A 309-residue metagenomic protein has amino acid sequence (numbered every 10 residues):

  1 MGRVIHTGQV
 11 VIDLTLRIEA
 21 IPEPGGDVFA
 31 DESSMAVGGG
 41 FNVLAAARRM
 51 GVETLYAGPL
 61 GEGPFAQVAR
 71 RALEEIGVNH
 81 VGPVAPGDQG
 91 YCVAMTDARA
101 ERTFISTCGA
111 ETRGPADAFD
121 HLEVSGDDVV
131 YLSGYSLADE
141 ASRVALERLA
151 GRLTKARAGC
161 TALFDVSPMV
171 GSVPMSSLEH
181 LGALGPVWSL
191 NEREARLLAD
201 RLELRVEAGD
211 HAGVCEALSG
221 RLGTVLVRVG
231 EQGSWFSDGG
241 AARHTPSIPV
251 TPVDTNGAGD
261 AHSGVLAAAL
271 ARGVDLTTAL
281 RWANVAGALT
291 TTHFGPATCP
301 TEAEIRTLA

Functional and structural regions predicted by a protein language model:
M1-P59, P64-R71, C92, T251-V253: Glycine-rich phosphate/adenosyl-contacting loop at the front of the ribokinase-like
M1-V10, R70-P83, D97-A242: Ribokinase/PfkB-type carbohydrate-kinase core domain
V4-I5, D200-A309: Conserved phosphate-binding/catalytic region of the ribokinase-like
D31-G38, P64, G87-D88, G114 (+4 more regions): Residues at secondary-structure transition points
V37, M50, I76, G87-Q89 (+1 more regions): Short, basic and Ser/Thr-rich N-terminal targeting/leader segments
G40-L44, A66, L146, L163 (+3 more regions): A general structural signal for well-ordered alpha-helical segments in protein cores
A47, N191, G259: Short, conserved phosphate/pyrophosphate- and ester-handling motifs at nucleotide-, phospho-/glycolipid
A57, I105, T245-P246: Hydrophobic residues at beta-strand termini and immediately following loops that shape nucleotide-binding pockets
